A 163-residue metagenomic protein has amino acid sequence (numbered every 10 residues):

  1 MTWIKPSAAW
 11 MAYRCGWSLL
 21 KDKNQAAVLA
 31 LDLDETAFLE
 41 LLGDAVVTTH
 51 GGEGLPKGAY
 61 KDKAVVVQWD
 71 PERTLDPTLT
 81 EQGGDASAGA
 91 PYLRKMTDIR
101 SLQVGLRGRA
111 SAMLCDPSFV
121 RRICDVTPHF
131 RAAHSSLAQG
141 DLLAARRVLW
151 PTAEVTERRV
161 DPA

Functional and structural regions predicted by a protein language model:
M1-N24: Glycine-rich loop/turn
W17-A163: Conserved NAD+-utilizing ADP-ribose enzyme module
